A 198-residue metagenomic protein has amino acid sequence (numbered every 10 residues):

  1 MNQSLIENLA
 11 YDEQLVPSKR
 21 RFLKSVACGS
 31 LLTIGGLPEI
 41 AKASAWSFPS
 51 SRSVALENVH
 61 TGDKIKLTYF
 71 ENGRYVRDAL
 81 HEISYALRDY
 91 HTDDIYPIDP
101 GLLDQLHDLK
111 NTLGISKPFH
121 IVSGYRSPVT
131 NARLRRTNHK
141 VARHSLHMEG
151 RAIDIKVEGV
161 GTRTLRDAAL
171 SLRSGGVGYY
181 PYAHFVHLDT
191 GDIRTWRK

Functional and structural regions predicted by a protein language model:
M1-P17: N-terminal secretory signal peptides
N2, R52-E57, K140-K198: Catalytic cores and adjacent binding grooves of peptidoglycan-active enzymes
S18-G35: N-terminal export leaders
G36-Y69: C-terminal segment of N-terminal export signals and the immediately downstream linker at the start of the mature
N72-H120: Active-site acidic/histidine clusters and adjacent loop/turn architecture that either coordinate catalytic ions
L103-H107, N131, T162, R166: Extracytoplasmic/secreted envelope proteins and their assembly/folding machinery, especially bacterial periplasmic
P118-A132: Acidic helix-start/capping segments at beta-turn-to-alpha-helix junctions
P128-R143: Charged, often glycine-rich, active-site loop that binds/positions anionic groups
